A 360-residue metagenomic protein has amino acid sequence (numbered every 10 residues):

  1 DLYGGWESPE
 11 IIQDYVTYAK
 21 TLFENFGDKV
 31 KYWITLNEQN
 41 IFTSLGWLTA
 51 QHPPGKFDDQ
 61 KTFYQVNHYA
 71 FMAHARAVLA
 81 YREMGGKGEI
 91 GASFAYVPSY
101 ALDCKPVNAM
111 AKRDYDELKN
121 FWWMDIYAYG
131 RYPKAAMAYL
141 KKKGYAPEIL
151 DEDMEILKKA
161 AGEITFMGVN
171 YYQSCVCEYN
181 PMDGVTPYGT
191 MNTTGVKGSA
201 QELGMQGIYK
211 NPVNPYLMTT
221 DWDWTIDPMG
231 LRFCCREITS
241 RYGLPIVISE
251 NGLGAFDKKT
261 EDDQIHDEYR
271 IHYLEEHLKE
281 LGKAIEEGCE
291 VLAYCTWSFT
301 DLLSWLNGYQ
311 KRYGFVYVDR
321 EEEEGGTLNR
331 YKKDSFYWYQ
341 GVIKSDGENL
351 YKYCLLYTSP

Functional and structural regions predicted by a protein language model:
D1-Y353, S359: Active-site region of glycoside hydrolase catalytic domains
